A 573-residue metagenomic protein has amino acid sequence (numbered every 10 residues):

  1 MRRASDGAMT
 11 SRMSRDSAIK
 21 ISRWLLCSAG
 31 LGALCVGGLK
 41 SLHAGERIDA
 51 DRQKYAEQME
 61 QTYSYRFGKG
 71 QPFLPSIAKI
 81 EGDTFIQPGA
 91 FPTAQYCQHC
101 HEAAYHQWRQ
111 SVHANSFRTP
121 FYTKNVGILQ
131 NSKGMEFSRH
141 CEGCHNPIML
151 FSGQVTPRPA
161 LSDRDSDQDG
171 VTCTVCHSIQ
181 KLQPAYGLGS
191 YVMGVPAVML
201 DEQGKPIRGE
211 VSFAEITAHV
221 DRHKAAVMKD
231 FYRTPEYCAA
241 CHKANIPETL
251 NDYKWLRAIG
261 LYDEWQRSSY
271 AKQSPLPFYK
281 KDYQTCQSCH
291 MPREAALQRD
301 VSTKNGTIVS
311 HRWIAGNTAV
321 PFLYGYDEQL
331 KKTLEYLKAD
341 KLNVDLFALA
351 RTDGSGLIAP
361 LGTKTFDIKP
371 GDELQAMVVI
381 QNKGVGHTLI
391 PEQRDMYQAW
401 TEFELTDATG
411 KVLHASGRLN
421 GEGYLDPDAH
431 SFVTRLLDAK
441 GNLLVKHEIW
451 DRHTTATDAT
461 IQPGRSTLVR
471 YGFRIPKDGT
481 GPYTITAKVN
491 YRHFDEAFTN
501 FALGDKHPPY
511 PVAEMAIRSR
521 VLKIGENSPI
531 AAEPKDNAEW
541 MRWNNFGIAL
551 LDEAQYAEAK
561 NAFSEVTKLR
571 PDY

Functional and structural regions predicted by a protein language model:
G45-P88, A104-F137, G153-P463, V469-A538 (+1 more regions): Primarily the internal scaffold of c-type cytochrome electron-transfer domains, especially repeated/multiheme c-type
